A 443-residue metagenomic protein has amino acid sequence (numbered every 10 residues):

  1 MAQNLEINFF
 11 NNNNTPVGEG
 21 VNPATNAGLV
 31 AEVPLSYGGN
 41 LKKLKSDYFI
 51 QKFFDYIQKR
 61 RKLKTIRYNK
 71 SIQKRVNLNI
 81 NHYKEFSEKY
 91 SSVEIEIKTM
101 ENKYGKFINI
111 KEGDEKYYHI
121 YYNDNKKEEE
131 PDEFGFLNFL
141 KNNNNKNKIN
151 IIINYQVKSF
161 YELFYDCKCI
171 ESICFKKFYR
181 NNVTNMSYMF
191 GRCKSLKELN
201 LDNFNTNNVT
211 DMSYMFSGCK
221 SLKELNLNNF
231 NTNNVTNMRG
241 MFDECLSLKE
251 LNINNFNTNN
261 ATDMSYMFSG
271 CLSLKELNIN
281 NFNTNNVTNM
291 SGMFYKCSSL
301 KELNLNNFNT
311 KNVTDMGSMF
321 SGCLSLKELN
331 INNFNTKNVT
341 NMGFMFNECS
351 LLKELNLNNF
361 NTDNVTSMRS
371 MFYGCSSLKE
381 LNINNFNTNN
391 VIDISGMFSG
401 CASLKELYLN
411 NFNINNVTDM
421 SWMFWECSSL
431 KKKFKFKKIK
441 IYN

Functional and structural regions predicted by a protein language model:
M1-V183, W425, L430-N443: N-terminal capping/linker segments that flank leucine-rich repeat
V21-A24, T258, S399: Short, intrinsically disordered, low-complexity terminal segments
G39-K42, R61-I66, H82-F86, N147-Q156 (+11 more regions): Structural signature of tandem-repeat unit edges
K45, K64, Y68, M264 (+4 more regions): Soluble or luminal CAZymes and related metallo-dependent hydrolases
Q51, Y161-E162, S187-Y188, S213-Y214 (+8 more regions): Register-specific detector for alpha-helical tandem repeat solenoids, activating on a conserved position within each
F54, F164-Y165, G191, S217 (+3 more regions): Ankyrin-repeat helical core positions
